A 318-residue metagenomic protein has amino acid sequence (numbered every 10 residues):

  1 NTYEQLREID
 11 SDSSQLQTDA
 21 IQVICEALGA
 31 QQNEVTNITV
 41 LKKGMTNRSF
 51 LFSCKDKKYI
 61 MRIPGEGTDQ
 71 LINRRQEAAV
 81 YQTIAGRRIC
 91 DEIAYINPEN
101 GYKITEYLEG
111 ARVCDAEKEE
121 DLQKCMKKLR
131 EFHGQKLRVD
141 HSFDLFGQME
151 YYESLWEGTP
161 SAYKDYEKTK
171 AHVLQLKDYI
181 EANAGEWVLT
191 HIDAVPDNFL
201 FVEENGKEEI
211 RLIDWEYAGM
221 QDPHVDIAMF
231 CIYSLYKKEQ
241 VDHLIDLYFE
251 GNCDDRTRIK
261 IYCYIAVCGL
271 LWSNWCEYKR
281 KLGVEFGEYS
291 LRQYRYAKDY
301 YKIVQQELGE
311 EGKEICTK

Functional and structural regions predicted by a protein language model:
N1-I24: Conserved alpha/beta core of the MobA/IspD/sugar-nucleotide pyrophosphorylase nucleotidyltransferase superfamily
Q17-N37, L137-I192, V202-E204, D246 (+3 more regions): An alpha-helical support segment within catalytic cores of ATP-dependent transferases
T18, N274-K318: ATP/Mg2+ or Mg2+-diphosphate-binding catalytic cores that bind nucleotide phosphates or diphosphates via glycine-rich
T39-D56, I60-M61, K177-I227: Active-site acidic catalytic loop and adjacent metal/ATP-binding pocket of ATP-dependent phosphoryl transfer enzymes
T39-F146, P160-K168: ATP-binding pocket architecture of kinase catalytic cores
E66, G110, I210, A218-M220 (+1 more regions): Activation segment
D121-C125, D165-L176, L244, F286-I303: Extended, well-ordered alpha-helical scaffold segments
H224-C253, A266-V284, Y296-K298: Active-site activation/catalytic loop segments of kinase-like enzymes and analogous catalytic loops in related
